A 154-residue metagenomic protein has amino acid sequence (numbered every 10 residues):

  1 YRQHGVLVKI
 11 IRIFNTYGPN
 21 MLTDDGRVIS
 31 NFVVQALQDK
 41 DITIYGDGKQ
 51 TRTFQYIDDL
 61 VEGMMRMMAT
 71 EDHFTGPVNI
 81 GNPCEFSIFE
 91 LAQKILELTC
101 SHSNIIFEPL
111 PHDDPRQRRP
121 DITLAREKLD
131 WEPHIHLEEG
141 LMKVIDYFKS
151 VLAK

Functional and structural regions predicted by a protein language model:
Y1-K9, L37-Q38: Active-site Tyr-X1-5-Lys
V6, T16-N31, K40, I44-Y45 (+5 more regions): Glycine/proline-rich active-site loop of Rossmann-fold NAD(P)-dependent oxidoreductases
I10, F54, E85, R119 (+1 more regions): Short aromatic/basic micro-patch
I57, P77, E90, P109-E132 (+1 more regions): Conserved C-terminal active-site "lid" loop/helix of NAD(P)H-dependent oxidoreductases that clamps the redox cofactor
L60, M64, I80, L91 (+2 more regions): Non-catalytic, hydrophobic alpha-helical segments
S87-T99, G140-V144: PAPS/PAP-binding and catalytic site of the sulfotransferase fold
L137-K154: Amphipathic terminal alpha-helices
